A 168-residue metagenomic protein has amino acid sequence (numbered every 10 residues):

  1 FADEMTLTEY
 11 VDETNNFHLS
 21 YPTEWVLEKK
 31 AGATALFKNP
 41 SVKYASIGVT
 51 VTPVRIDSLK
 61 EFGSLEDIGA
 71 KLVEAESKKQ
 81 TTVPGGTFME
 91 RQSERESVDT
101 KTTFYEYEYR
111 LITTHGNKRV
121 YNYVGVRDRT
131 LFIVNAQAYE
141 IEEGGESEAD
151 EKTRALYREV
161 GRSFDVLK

Functional and structural regions predicted by a protein language model:
F1-T6, L27-I133, A138-E146: Conserved polar/disulfide-associated segments of primarily extracytoplasmic proteins
T8-V11: Short amphipathic
T14-G32, G161: Proline-anchored loop/turn motifs at beta-strand termini and strand-loop-strand connectors
N16, F62-E66, S147, E151-A155: Soluble non-cytosolic domains of exported or imported proteins
F17-S20, D99, V126, K152-L156: Structural motif
L19, V49, P84-G85, L156-R158: A general, composition-driven signal for non-globular sequence regions
P22, T34, G69, V73 (+1 more regions): Extracytoplasmic/secreted envelope proteins and their assembly/folding machinery, especially bacterial periplasmic
W25, L131-K168: Surface-exposed amphipathic alpha-helical segments
